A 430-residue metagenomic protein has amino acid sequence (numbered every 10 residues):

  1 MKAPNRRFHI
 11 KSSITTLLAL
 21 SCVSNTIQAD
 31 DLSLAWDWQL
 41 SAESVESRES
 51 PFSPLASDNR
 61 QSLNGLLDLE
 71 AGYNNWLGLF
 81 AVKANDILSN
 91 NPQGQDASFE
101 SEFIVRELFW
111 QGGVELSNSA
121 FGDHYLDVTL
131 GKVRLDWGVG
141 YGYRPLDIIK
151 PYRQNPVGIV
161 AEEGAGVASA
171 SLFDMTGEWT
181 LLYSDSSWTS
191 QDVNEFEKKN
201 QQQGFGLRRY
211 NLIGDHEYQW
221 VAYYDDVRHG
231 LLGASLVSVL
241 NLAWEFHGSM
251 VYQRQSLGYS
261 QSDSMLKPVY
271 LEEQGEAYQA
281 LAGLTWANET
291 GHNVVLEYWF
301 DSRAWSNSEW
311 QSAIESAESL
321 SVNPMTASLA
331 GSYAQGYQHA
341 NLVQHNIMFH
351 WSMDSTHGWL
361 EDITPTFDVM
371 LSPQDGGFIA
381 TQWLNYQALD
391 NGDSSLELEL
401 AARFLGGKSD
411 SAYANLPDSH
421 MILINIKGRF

Functional and structural regions predicted by a protein language model:
A29-W36, E70-G78, Q111-V128, T176 (+5 more regions): Short loop/turn motifs that connect adjacent beta-strands in outer-membrane beta-barrel proteins
D31-A35, G122-Y125, N155, I159-E309: Signature for the C-terminal beta-barrel architecture of outer-membrane proteins
W36-E46, F80-D86, L130-K132, L181-D185 (+7 more regions): Transmembrane beta-barrel strands of outer-membrane/channel proteins
Q39, N64-D68, E107-F109, V167-S169 (+8 more regions): Membrane-embedded beta-strand positions in outer-membrane beta-barrel channels/transporters
S57-G65, S101-R106, E162-G166, F173 (+6 more regions): Residues that define the transmembrane beta-barrel architecture of outer-membrane proteins
A71-S186, G407: Outer membrane beta-barrel
G291-I379: C-terminal structural cap/anchor segments
I347-W351, R403, D418-F430: Outer-membrane beta-barrel "beta-signal"
